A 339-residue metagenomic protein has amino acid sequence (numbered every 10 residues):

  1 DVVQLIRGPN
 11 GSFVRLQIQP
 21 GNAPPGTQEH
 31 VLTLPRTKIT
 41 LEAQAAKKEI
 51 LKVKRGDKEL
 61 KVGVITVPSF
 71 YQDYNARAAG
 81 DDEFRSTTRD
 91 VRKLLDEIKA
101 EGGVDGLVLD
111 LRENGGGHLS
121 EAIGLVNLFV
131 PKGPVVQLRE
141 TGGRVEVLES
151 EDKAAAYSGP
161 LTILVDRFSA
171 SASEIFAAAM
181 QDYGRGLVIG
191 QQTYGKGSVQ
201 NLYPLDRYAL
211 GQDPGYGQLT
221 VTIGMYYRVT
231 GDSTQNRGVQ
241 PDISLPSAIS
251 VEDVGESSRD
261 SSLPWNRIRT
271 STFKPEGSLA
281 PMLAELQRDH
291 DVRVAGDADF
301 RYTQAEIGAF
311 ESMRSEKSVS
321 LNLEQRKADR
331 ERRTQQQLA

Functional and structural regions predicted by a protein language model:
D1-L210, M225: Cleft-lining beta-strand/loop regions that shape enzyme active-site pockets
N10, Q28, E59, F129 (+6 more regions): A short, structural micro-pattern
P20, K38, P68-Y71, R167-F168 (+7 more regions): A broadly conserved detector of short glycine/acidic/proline-rich loop/turn motifs that flank catalytic sites and bind
L34, V62-I65, V91, V135 (+6 more regions): Generic structural hydrophobic/aromatic packing signal, biased to beta-strands
K153-Y157, L210-G215, N266-F273: A general structural signal for short secondary-structure boundary/capping elements
G184, I189-V254: Polar, glycine-rich mid-to-C-terminal structural blocks that act as macromolecule-binding/assembly scaffolds
V229-A339: Conserved functional hotspot residues or short segments at active or partner-binding sites across diverse domains
